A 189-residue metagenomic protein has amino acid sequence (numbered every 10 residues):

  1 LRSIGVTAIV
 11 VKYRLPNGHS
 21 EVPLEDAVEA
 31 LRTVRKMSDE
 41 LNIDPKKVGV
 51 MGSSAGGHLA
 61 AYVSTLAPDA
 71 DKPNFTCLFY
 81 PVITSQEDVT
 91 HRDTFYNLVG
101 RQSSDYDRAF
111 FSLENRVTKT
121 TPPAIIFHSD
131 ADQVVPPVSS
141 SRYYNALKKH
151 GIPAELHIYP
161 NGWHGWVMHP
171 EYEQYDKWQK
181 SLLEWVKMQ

Functional and structural regions predicted by a protein language model:
L1-V10: Short amphipathic alpha-helix adjacent to the substrate-entry channel of hydrolases
I9-P45, P170-D176: Catalytic nucleophile-loop/oxyanion-hole region of alpha/beta-hydrolase and closely related hydrolase-like folds
Y13-N17, I83-T84, W163: Alpha/beta-hydrolase active-site loop signature
E29-T94, R108-A109, L113: Primarily recognizes the serine-hydrolase "nucleophile elbow" in alpha/beta-hydrolase and SGNH/GDSL folds
R101-R116, T121-P122: Active-site nucleophile elbow and catalytic-triad environment of alpha/beta-hydrolase enzymes
T120, I125-H128, D132: Short beta-strand/loop motif that positions the catalytic acidic residue of the alpha/beta-hydrolase fold
Q133-R142: Conserved alpha/beta-hydrolase "acid-adjacent" motif
S141-Q189: C-terminal catalytic histidine-bearing segment of alpha/beta-hydrolase fold enzymes
